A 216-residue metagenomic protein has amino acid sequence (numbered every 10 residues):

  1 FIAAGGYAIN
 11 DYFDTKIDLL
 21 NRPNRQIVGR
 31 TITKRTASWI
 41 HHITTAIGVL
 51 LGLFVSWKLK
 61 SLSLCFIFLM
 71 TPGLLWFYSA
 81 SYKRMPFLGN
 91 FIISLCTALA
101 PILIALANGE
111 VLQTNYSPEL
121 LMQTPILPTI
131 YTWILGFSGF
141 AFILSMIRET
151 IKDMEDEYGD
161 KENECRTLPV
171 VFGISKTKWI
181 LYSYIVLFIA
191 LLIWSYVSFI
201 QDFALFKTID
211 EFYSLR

Functional and structural regions predicted by a protein language model:
F1-F13, G48-V49, L62-W76, P125-I151: Membrane-embedded alpha-helical segments that form the functional core of polytopic membrane enzymes, especially those
F1-V28, T36, L144-L168: Acidic (Asp/Glu-rich) catalytic motifs at the cytosolic membrane interface
T15-F68, E164-F203: Multi-pass membrane catalytic core of lipid/isoprenoid biosynthesis enzymes
V28-P118: Intramembrane alpha-helical segments
T45, A80, A98-P101, V111-R216: C-terminal membrane-associated helical module and adjoining short loops/tails
